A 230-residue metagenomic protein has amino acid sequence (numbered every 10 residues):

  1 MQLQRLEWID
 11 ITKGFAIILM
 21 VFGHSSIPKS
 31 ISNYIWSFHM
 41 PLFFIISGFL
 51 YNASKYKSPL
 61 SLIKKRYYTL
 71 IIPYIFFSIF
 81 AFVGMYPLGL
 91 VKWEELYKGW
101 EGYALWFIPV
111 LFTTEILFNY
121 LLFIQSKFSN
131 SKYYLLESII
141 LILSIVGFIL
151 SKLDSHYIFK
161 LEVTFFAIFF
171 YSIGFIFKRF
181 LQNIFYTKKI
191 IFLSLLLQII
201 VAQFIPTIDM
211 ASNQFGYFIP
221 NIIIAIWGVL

Functional and structural regions predicted by a protein language model:
M1-L230: Alpha-helical transmembrane segments and their immediate juxtamembrane cytosolic regions
